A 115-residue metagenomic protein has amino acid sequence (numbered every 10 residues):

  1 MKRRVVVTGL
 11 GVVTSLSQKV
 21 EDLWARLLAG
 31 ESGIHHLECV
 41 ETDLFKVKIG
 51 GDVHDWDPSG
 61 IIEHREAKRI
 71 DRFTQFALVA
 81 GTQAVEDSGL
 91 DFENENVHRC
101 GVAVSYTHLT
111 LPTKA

Functional and structural regions predicted by a protein language model:
M1-E66: ACP-dependent fatty acid/polyketide chain-elongation machinery
K2, S88-A103: Structural signature of cysteine-dependent C-C bond-forming condensing enzymes
G11, A103-S105: Short beta-strand segments
W24, T74-Q75: Alpha-helical structural signal
R69-T74, V97: Active-site nucleophile and cofactor-binding loops and adjacent substrate-binding regions of central metabolic enzymes
F76-S88: Stable alpha-helical structural segments in soluble proteins, enriched in small hydrophobic residues
Q83-A84, V102, L109: A short acidic, glycine/proline-enriched capping/turn motif at secondary-structure boundaries, especially helix N-cap
T107-T113: Conserved small/polar residues in nucleotide/adenosyl-binding loops
